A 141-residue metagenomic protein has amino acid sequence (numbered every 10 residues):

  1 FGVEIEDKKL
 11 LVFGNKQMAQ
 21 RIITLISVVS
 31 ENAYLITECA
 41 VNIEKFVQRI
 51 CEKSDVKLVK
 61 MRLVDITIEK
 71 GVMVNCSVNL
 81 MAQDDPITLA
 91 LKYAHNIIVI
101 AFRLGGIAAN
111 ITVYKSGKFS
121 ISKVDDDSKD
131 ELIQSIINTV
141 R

Functional and structural regions predicted by a protein language model:
F1-R141: Intrinsically disordered, low-complexity, charge-rich terminal extensions of nucleic-acid-associated complexes
